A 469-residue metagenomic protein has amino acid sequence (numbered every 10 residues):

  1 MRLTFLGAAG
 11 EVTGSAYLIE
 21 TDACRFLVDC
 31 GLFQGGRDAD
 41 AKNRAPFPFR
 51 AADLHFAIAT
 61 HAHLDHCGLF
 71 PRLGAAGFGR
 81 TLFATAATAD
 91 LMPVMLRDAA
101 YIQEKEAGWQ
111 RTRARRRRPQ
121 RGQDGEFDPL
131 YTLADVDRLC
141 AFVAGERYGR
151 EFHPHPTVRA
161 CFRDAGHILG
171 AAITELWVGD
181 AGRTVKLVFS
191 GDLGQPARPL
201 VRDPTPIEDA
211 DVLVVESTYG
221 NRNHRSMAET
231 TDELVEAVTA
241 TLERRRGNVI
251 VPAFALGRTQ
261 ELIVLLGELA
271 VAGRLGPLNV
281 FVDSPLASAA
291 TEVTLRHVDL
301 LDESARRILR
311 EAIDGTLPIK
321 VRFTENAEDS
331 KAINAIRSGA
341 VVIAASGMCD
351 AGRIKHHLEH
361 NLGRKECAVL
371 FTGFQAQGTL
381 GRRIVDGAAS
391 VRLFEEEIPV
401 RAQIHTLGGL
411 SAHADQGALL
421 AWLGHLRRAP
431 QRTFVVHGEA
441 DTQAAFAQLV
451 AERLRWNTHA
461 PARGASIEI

Functional and structural regions predicted by a protein language model:
M1-A52, R138-R202, E328-A335, V341 (+4 more regions): Core dinuclear metal-dependent hydrolase active-site scaffold
A9-G14, T21-R80, A84-A141, L193-R202 (+3 more regions): Pre-active-site segment of Zn-dependent metallo-hydrolases
C30, L54-H63, F70, L82-A86 (+11 more regions): Active-site neighborhood of phospho(di)ester-bond hydrolases with catalytic His/Asp-centered motifs
H55-F56, F78-T81, N248, P277-N279 (+2 more regions): Short active-site oxyanion
L91, I173, G194-D283, A368-G373 (+1 more regions): Cap/insert and terminal regions of metallo-dependent hydrolase folds
R97-I102, G108-W109, T230-T231, L265-L269 (+3 more regions): Short secondary-structure boundary/capping segments
R97-I168, V298-S338: Metallo-beta-lactamase
V235-G378, R392: Hard-cation-handling environments
